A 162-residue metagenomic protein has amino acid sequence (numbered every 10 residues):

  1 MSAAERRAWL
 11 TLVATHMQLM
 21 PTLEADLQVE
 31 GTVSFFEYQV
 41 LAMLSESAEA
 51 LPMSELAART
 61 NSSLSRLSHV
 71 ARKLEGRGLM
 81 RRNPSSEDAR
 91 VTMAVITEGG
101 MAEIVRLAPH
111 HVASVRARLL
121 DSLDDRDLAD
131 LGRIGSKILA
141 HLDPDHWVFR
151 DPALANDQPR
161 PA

Functional and structural regions predicted by a protein language model:
M1, D125-A162: C-terminal regulatory/oligomerization modules of transcriptional regulators
M1-A4, V33, I96, L123: Alpha-helical hairpin
M1-E30, N156-A162: N-terminal leader segment of winged-helix/HTH proteins
L19, L23-D26, T60, E103-S122 (+1 more regions): Alpha-helical linker/hinge and terminal dimerization helices associated with HTH transcriptional regulators
P21-S65, R77, R150: N-terminal helix-turn-helix DNA-binding core of bacterial DNA-binding proteins
R72-D130: Charged, amphipathic alpha-helical coiled-coil/dimerization segments
